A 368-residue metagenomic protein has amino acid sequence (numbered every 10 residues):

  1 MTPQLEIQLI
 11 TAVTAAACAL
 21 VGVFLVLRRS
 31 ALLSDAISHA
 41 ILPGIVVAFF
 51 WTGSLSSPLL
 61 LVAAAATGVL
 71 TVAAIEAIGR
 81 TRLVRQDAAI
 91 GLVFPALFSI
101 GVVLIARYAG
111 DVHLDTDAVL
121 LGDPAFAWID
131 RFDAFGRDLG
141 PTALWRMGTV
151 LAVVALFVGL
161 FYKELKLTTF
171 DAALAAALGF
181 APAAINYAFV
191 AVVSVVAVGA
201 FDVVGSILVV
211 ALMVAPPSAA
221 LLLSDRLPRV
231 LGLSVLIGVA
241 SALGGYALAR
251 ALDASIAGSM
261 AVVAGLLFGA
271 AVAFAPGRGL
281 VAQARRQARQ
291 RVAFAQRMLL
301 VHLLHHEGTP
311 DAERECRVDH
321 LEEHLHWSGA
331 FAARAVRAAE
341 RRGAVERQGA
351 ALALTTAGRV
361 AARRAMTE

Functional and structural regions predicted by a protein language model:
M1-A17: Membrane-interfacial amphipathic/re-entrant helices at transmembrane-helix boundaries
V23-L114, A220-G232, A249-I256: Short loop segments and helix-boundary regions at transmembrane helix junctions of multi-pass inner-membrane proteins
F98-F157: Transmembrane helix-bundle core of multi-pass membrane transporters and related energy-transducing complexes
L139-V210: Helix-loop-helix "hairpin" substructures at the membrane interface of multi-pass membrane proteins
G199-A254: Transmembrane alpha-helical segments in multi-pass inner-membrane proteins
Q290-W327: Short amphipathic alpha-helical interface segments
H326-R341: Short amphipathic alpha-helical interaction segments
T356-E368: Short, amphipathic alpha-helical interaction segments positioned at domain boundaries
